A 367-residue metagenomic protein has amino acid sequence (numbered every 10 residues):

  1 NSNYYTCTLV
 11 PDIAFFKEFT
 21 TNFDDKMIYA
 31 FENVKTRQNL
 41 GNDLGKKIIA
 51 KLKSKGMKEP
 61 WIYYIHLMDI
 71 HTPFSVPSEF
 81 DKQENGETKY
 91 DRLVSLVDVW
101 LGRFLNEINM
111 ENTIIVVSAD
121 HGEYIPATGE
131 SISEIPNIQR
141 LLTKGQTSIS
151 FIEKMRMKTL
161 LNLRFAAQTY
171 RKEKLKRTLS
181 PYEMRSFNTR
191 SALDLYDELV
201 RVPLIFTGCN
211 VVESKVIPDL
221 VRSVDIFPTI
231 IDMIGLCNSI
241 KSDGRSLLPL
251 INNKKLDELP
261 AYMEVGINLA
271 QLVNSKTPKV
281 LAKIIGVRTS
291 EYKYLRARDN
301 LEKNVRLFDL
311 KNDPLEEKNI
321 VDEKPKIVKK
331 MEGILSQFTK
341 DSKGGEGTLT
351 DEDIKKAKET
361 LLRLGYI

Functional and structural regions predicted by a protein language model:
N1-I367: Catalytic domains that recognize anionic headgroups
